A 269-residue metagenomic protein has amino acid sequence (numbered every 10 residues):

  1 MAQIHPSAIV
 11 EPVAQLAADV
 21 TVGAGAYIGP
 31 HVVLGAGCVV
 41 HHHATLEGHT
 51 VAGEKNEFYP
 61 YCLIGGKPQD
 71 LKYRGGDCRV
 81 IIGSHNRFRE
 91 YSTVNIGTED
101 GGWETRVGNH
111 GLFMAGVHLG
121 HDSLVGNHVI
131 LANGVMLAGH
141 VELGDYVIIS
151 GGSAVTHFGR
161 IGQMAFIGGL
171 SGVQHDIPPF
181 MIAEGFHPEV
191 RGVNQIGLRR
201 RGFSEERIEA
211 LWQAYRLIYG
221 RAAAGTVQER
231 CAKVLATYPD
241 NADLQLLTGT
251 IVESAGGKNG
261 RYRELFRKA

Functional and structural regions predicted by a protein language model:
M1-S7, V13, A18-D19, K55 (+5 more regions): Terminal amphipathic alpha-helical/low-complexity segments used for targeting or macromolecular assembly
Q3-E189: Structural signal for interior beta-strand "rungs" in well-ordered beta-sheet cores of soluble enzyme domains
